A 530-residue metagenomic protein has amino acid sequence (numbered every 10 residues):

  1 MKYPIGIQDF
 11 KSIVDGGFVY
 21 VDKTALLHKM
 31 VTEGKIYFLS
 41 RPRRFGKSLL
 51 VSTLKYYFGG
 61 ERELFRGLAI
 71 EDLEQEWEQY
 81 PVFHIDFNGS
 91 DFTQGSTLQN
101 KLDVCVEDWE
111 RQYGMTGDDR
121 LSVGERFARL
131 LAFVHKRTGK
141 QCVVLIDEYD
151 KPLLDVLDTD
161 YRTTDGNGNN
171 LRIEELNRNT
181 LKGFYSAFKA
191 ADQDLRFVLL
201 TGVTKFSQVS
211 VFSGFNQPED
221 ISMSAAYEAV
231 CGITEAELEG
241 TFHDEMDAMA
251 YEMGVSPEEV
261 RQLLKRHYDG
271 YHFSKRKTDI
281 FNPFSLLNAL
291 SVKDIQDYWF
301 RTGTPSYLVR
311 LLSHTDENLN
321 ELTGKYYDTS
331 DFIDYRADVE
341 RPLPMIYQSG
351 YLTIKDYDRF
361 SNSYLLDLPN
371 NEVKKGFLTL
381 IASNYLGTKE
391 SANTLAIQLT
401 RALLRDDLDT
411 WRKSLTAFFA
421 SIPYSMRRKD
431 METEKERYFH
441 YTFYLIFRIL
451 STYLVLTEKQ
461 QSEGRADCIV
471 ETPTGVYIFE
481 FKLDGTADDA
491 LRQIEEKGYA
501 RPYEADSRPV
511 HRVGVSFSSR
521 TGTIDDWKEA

Functional and structural regions predicted by a protein language model:
M1-K435, L450-S451, E471: Phosphate-binding site recognition
V143, G475-Y477, H511: Structural motif
G166-N179, L483-A500: Mg2+/Mn2+-dependent nuclease catalytic core
F184-A191, P344-L352, Y441-I449, Q493-V513: Metal-dependent nuclease catalytic cores in nucleic-acid-processing enzymes, especially RNase H-like/related
F443, A466-L483, K497: Conserved catalytic cores of phosphodiester-cleaving nucleases, focusing on short active-site segments
I446-Q461: A short acidic/basic microdomain associated with nuclease active sites
K459-Q461, C468-T472, Y503: C-terminal amphipathic alpha-helical interaction region
P502, D506-A530: Domain-level recognition of nuclease-like catalytic cores that cleave nucleotide substrates
